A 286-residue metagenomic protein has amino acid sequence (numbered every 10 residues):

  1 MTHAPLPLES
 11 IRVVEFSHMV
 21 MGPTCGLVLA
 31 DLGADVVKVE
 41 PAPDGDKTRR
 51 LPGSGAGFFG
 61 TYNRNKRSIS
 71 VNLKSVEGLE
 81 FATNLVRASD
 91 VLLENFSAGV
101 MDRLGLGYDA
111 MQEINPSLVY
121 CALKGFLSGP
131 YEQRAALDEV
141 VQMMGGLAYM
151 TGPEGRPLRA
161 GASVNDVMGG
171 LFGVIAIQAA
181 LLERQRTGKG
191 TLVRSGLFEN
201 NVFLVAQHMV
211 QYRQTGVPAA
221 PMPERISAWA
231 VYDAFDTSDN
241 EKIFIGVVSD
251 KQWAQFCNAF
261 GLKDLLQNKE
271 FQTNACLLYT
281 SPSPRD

Functional and structural regions predicted by a protein language model:
M1-A176, A180-R186: N-terminal helix-loop segment corresponding to the beta1-alpha1 unit of nucleotide/adenylate-binding folds
P43, G125-L127, L197-V202, D239 (+1 more regions): Glycine-rich beta-alpha junction loops
F58, T191, A230-V231: Residue-level marker for the onset of beta-strands and adjacent loop->beta junctions in well-ordered domains
N72, E94, S195-F198, I245-G246: Active-site-adjacent beta-strand anchor residues
E154-V164, Q185-N201, A220-S227, K269-A275: Conserved Rossmann-fold dehydrogenase catalytic segment
G170-T191, F203-Q214, C257-K263: Oxidoreductase and adenylate-handling cofactor-binding alpha/beta cores
V231-S281: Aromatic-enriched alpha-helical interface/lid elements that frame and gate functional surfaces
P282-D286: A short, hydrophobic C-terminal helix/tail in secreted or cell-surface proteins
